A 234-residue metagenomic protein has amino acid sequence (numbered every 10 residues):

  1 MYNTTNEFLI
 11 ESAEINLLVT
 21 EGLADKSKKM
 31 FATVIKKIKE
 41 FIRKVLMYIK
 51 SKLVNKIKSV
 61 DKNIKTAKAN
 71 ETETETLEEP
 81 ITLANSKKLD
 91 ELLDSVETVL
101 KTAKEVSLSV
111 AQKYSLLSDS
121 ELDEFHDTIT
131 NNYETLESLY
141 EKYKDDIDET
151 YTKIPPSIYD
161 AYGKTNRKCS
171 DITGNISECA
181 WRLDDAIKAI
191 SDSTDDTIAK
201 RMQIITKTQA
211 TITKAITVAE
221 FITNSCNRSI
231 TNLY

Functional and structural regions predicted by a protein language model:
Y2-K26, A32: Proteolytic processing junctions in secreted/extracellular precursors, especially proprotein convertase/trypsin-like
A13, E21-G22, S27, K50 (+5 more regions): Generic low-complexity, intrinsically disordered sequence content enriched in small uncharged/hydrophobic residues
A24, K28-I35, K39, R43-L46 (+3 more regions): Membrane-interacting alpha-helical segments
K62-Y234: Long, low-complexity or tandemly repetitive, helically biased scaffold regions used for multimeric assembly/adhesion
